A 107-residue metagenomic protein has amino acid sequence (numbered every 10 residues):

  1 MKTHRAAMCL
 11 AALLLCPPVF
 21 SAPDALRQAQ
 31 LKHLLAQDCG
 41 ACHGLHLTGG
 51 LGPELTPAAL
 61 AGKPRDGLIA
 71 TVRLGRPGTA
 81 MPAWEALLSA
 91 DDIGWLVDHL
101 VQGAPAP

Functional and structural regions predicted by a protein language model:
M1-C9: Bacterial N-terminal signal peptides that target proteins for export
C16-P18: N-terminal signal peptide c-region/cleavage motif recognized by signal peptidases
P23-H46, G67-L74: Sequence/structural segment immediately N-terminal to covalent heme-attachment motifs in c-type and related
L26, T48-G49, Q102-P107: Inter-heme linker and motif-flanking segments adjacent to c-type heme-binding CXXCH motifs in c-type cytochromes
H46-G49, G78: Alpha/beta-hydrolase active-site loop signature
L51-T56: Short cysteine/histidine-rich zinc-coordinating motifs and their immediately flanking basic loops
P57-A106: Extracytoplasmic electron-transfer domains, predominantly the class I c-type cytochrome c fold
